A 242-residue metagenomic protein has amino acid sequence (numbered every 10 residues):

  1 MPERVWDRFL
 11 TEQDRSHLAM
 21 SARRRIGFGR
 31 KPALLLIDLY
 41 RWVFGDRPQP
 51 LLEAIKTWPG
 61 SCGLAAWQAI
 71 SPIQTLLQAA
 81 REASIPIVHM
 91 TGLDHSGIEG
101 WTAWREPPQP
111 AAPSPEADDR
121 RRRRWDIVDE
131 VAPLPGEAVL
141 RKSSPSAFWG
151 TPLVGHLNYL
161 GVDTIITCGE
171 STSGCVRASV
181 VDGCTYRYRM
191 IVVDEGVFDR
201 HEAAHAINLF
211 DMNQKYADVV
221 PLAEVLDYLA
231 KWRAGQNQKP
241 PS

Functional and structural regions predicted by a protein language model:
M1-A33, W42-L51, Q78-A83, H95-I98 (+1 more regions): Active-site-adjacent betaalpha module
G29, P59-A66: Cytosolic catalytic domains that perform sulfur/thiol-centered chemistry
L35-I37: Short hydrophobic beta-strand that contains or immediately precedes a catalytic carboxylate
R47-C62: A solvent-exposed, charged loop/short amphipathic helix patch at secondary-structure junctions
G63, W67-I70, S173-G174: Short, conserved micro-motifs enriched in small and acidic residues
W67-P86: A short, N-terminal amphipathic alpha-helix
V88-D94: A basic- and aromatic-enriched beta-loop-alpha substructure that forms the phosphate/nucleotide- and DNA/RNA-contacting
T102: A substrate-binding/cap region within the structured catalytic cores of diverse enzymes
